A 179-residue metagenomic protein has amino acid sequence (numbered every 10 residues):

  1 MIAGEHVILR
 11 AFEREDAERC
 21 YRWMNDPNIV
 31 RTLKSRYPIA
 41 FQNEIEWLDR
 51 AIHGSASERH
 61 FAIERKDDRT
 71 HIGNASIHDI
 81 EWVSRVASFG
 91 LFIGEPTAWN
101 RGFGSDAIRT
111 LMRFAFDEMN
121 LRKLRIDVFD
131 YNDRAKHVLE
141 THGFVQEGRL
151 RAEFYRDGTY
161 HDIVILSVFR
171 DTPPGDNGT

Functional and structural regions predicted by a protein language model:
M1-A17, M24, H60, D67-T179: Acyl-donor (CoA/ACP) binding surface of acyl/acetyltransferases
A17-Y21, P27, I45: Short amphipathic alpha-helical segments
N28-I29, A56-S57, N120: Generic structural signal for secondary-structure transition and capping sites
N28-R50: Conserved GNAT-fold acetyl-CoA-binding loop/helix
D49-A62: A short helix-loop-beta-strand connector motif used in the catalytic cores of GNAT acetyltransferases and, in some
